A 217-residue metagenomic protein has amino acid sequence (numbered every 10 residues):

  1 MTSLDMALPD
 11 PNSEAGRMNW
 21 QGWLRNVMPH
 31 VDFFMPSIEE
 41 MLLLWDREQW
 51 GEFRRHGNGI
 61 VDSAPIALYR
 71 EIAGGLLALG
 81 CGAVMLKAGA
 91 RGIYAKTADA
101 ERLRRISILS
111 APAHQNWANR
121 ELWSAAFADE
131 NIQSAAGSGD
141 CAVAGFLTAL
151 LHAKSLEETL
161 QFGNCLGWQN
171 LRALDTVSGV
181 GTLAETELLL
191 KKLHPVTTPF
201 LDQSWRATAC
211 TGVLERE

Functional and structural regions predicted by a protein language model:
T2-S3, M35: Hydrophobic beta-strand scaffold residues
D5, D32, E40, S134 (+1 more regions): Acidic active-site catalytic centers that drive phospho-/nucleotidyl reactions and related ester hydrolyses
A7-P11, E39, G89: Active-site beta-loop-alpha junctions enriched in small/polar residues
S13-N19: Short gly/ser/thr-rich secondary-structure transition/capping motifs
Q21-G22, N26, W45-E217: Conserved phosphate-binding/catalytic region of the ribokinase-like
P29: Gly/Ser/Thr-rich active-site cleft segment
D32-F33, G82: Receiver (REC) domain switch/active-site residues of two-component response regulators
M35-P36, L86: Redox-cofactor binding/interface segments in oxidoreductases and associated redox assembly factors
